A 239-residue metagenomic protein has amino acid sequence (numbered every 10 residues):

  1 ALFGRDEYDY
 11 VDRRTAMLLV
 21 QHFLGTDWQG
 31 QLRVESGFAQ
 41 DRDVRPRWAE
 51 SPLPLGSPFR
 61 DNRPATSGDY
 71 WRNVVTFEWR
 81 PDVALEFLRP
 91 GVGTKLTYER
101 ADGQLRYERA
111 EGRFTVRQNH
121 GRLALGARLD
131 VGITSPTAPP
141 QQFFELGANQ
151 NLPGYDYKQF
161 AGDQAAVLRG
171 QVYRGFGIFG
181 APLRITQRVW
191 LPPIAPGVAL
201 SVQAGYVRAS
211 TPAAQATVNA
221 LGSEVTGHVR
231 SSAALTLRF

Functional and structural regions predicted by a protein language model:
A1-G126, G205-S210: Transmembrane beta-strand segments of outer-membrane beta-barrel domains in Gram-negative and organellar OMPs
T26, R72, P90-F239: C-terminal transmembrane beta-barrel domains of outer membrane proteins
